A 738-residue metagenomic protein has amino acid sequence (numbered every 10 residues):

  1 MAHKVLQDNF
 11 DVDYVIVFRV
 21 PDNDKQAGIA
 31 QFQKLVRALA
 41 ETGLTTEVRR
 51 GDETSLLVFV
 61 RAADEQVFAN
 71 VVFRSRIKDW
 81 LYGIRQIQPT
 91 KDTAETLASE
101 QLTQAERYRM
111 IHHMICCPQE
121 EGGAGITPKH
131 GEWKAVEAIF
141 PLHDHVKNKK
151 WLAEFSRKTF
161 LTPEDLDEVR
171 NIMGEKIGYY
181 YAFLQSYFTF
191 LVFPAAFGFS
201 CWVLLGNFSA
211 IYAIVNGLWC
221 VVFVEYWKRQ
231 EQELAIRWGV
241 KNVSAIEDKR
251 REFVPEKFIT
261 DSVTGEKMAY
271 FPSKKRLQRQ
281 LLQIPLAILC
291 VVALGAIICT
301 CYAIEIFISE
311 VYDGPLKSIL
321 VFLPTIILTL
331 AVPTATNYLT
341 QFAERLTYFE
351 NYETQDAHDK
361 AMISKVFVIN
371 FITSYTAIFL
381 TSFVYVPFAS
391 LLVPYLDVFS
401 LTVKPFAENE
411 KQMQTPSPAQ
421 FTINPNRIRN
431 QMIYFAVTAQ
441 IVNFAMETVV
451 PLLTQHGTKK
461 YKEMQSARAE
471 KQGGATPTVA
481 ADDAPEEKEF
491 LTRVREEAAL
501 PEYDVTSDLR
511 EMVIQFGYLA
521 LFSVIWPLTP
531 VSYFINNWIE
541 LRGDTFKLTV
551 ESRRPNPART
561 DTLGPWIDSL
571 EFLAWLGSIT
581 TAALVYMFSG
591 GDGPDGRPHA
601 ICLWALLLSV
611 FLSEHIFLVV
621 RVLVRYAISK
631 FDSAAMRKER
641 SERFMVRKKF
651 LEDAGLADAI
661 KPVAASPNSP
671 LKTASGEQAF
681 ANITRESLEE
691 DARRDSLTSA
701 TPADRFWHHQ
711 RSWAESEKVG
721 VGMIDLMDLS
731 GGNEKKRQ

Functional and structural regions predicted by a protein language model:
M1-Q738: Transmembrane transport/permeation module of multi-pass membrane proteins
